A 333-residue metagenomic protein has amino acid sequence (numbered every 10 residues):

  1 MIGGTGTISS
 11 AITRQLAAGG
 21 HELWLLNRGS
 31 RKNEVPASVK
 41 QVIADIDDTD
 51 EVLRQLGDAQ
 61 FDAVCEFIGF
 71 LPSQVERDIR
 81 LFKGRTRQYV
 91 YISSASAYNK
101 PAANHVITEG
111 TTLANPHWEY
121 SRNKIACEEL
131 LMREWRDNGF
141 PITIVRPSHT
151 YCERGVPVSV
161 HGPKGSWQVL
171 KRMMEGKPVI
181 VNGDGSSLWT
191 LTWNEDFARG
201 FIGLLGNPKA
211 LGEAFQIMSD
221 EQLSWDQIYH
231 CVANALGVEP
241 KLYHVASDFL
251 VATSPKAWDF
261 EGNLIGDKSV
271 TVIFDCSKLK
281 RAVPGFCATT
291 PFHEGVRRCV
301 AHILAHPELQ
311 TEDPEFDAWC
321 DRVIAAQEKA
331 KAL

Functional and structural regions predicted by a protein language model:
M1-H21: N-terminal Rossmann NAD(P)H-binding glycine-rich loop of SDR-like oxidoreductase domains
L26-S30, D45-I46: N-terminal Rossmann-fold cofactor-binding loop
A37-D48, A63, I68-F70: Rossmann-fold cofactor-recognition segment
G57-V106, R122-R133: NAD(P)-cofactor binding segment of oxidoreductase domains
H105-E129, H149, S159-W167, T190-L191 (+2 more regions): Short-chain dehydrogenase/reductase
E129-S159: Conserved beta-loop-beta element that borders a ligand/cofactor-binding pocket
H161-V169, N182-L205, G212-E213, Q227 (+1 more regions): Substrate-positioning beta->alpha
G203-L264, C276, R281, R298 (+4 more regions): Mid/C-terminal beta-alpha module of Rossmann-like enzyme folds, strongest in SDR-family dehydrogenases/epimerases
